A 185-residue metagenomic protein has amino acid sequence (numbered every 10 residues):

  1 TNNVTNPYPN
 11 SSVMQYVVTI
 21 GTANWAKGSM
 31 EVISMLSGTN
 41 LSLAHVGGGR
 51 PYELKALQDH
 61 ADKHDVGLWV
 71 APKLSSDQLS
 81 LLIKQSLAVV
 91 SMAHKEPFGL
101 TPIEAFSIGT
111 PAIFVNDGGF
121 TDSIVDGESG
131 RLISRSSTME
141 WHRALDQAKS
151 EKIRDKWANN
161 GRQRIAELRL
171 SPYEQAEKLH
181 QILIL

Functional and structural regions predicted by a protein language model:
N2-V4, Y8-K27, I33-G38, L43-A44: Conserved donor-binding/catalytic core segment of Leloir-type glycosyltransferases
I20, L41-A56, P72: Glycosyltransferase donor-sugar binding loop
K55-D77: Nucleotide-activated donor-binding/catalytic signature segment of Leloir-type glycosyltransferases, i.e., the conserved
K73, L81-S86: Short alpha-helical donor nucleotide-sugar binding micro-motif in glycosyltransferases
H94: Aromatic "clamp/platform" in nucleotide-sugar-dependent glycosyltransferases that forms part of the donor/acceptor
P111-V115: Short hydrophobic beta-strand element within catalytic cores of glycosyltransferases and related nucleotide-activated
D126-G127, R131-T138, D146-K152: Conserved acidic donor-binding segment of nucleotide-sugar-dependent glycosyltransferases
S136, K152-L183: A charged, aromatic-enriched C-terminal amphipathic alpha-helix characteristic of glycosyltransferases across folds
